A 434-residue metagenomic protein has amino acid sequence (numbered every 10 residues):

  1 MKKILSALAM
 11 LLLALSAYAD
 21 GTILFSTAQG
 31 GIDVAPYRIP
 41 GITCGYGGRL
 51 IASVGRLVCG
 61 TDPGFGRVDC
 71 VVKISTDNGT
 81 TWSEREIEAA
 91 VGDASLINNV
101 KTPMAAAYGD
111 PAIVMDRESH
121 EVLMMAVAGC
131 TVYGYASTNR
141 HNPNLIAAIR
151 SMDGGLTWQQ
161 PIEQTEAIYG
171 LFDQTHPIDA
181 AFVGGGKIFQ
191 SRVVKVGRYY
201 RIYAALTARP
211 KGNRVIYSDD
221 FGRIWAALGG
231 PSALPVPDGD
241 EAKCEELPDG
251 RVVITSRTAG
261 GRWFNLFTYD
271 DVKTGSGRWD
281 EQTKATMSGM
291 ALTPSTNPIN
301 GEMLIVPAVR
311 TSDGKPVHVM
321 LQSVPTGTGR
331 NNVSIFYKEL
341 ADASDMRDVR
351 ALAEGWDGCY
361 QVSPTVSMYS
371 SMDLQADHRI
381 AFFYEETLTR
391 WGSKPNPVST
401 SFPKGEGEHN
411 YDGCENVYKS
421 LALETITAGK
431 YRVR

Functional and structural regions predicted by a protein language model:
M1-K2, D77: Generic cytosolic/nucleocytoplasmic N-terminal low-complexity/intrinsically disordered segments
K2-M10: Sec-dependent signal peptide recognition, specifically the positively charged N-region followed immediately by
M10-Y18: Hydrophobic h-region of N-terminal signal peptides that target proteins for export in Gram-negative bacteria
D20-R434: Asp-box/BNR beta-propeller blade signature and adjacent active/binding-site loops in extracellular glycan-interacting
